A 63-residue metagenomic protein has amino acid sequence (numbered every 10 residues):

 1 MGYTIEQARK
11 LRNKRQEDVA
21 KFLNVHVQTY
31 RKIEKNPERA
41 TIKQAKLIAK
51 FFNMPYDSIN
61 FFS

Functional and structural regions predicted by a protein language model:
Y3-F22: Short basic helix-loop element that most often maps to the first helix and adjoining turn of HTH DNA-binding modules
E6, R31-K32, N60: Key DNA-contacting residues within the recognition helix of helix-turn-helix
L11, A20, Y30-K32, I48: Alpha-helical and His/Cys-centered functional microenvironments
R15, H26-T29, P55: Short coil turns linking two alpha-helices in DNA-binding domains
V25-R39: Recognition helix of helix-turn-helix/homeodomain-like DNA-binding domains that insert into the DNA major groove
K43-S58: DNA major-groove recognition helix of helix-turn-helix/homeodomain DNA-binding modules
